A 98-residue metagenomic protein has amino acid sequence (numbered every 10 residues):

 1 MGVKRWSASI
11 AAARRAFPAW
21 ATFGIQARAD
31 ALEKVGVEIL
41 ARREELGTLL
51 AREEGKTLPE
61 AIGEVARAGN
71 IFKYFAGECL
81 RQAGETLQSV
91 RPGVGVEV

Functional and structural regions predicted by a protein language model:
M1-Q82: Glycine-rich loop-to-alpha-helix module at the N-terminal edge of alpha/beta enzyme cores
E85-V98: Conserved small-residue-rich beta-alpha loop and adjacent elements that most often cradle the phosphate/pyrophosphate
